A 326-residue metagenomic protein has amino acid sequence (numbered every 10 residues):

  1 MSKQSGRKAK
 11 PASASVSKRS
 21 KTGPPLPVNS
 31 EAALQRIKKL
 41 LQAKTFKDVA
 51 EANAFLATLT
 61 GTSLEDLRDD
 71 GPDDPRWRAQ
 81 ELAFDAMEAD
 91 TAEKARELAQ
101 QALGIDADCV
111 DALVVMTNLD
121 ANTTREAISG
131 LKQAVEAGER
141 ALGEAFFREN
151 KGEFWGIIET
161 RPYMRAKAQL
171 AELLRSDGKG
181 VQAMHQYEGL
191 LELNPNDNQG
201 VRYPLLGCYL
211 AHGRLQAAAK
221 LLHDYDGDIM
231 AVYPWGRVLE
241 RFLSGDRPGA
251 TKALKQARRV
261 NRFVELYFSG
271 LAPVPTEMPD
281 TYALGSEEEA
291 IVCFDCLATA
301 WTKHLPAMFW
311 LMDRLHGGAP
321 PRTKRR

Functional and structural regions predicted by a protein language model:
M1-I105, L113, K324-R326: Extreme N-terminal leader/anchor segments
L59-E65, D70-G71, L239-R326: Long, ordered, amphipathic alpha-helical scaffolds
L67-D73, A102-G104, A134-T160, L191-L193: Flexible helix-coil transition and linker loops at the boundaries of alpha-helical arrays
R78, D106-A112, A141, G180 (+3 more regions): Residue-level recognition of tetratricopeptide repeat
A89, M116, A121-T124, D177 (+2 more regions): Structural motif corresponding to the intra-repeat A-B loop/turn of tetratricopeptide repeats
A112, E144, A166, G200-V201 (+2 more regions): TPR alpha-solenoid repeat register
R125-L142, E188-D197, L210-G213, H223-A231 (+1 more regions): TPR/TPR-like (Sel1-like) alpha-helical repeat modules
